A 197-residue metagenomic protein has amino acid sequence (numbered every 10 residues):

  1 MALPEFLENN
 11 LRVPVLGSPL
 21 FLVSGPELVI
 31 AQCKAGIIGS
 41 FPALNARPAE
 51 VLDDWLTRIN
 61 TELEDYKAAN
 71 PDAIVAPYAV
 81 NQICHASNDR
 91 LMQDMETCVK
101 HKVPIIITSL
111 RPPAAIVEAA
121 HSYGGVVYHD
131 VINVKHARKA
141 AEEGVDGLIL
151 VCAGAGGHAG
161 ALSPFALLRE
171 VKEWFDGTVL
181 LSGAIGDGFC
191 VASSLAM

Functional and structural regions predicted by a protein language model:
M1-T178: Active-site entrance/lid segments in N-terminal catalytic domains of soluble metabolic enzymes
P19, T178-V191: Glycine-rich adenosine-cofactor-binding loop
A192-M197: A compact, surface-exposed functional segment
